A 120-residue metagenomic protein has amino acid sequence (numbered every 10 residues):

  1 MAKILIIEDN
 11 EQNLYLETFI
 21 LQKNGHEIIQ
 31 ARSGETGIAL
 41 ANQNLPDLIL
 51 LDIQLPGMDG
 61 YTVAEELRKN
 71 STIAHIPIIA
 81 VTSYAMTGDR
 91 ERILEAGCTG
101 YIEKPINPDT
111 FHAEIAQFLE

Functional and structural regions predicted by a protein language model:
E8: Conserved acidic carboxylate
L14, P56, E65, A74 (+2 more regions): The feature encodes the CheY-like receiver
Y15-K23: Charged docking surfaces used in two-component/phosphorelay signaling
G25-R32, L40, I102: Short hydrophobic/Thr-rich beta-strand motif most characteristic of the beta2 strand and flanking loop of CheY-like
A31-R32, L55-M58, L67, G88: Hydrophobic residue at a beta-alpha junction that N-caps the helix immediately following a catalytic beta-strand/loop
D52, T82: Active-site residues of response regulator receiver
I106-I115: C-terminal output helix
